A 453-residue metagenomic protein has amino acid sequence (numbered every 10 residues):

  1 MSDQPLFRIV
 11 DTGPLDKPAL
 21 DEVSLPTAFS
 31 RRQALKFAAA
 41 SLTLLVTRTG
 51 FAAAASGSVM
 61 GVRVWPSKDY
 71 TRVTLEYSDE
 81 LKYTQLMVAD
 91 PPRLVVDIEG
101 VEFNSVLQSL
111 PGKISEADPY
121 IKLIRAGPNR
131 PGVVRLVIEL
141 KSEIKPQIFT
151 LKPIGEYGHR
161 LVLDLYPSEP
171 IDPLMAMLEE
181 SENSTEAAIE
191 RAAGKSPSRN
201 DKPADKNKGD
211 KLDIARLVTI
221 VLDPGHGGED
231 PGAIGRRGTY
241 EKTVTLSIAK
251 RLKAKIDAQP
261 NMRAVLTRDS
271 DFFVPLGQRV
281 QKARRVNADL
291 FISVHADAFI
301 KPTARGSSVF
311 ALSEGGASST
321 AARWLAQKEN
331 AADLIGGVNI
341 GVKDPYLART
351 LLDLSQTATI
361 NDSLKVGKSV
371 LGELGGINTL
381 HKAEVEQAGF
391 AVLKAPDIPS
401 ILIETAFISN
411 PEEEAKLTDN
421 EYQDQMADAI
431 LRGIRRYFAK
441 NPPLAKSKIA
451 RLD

Functional and structural regions predicted by a protein language model:
S2-T219: Signal-peptide-cleaved, periplasmic/extracellular N-terminal interaction regions immediately downstream of the signal
Y77-D79, I98-G100, L140-S142, L165-P167 (+5 more regions): Flexible glycine-/small-residue-rich
T84-Q85, S105-V106, E229-A233, P411: Short, solvent-exposed loop/turn elements at domain surfaces
K145, R263, S308, K382-E384: Residues at or immediately flanking beta-strands
I189-P345, Q356-K368, D424, P443 (+1 more regions): Catalytic-core regions of hydrolytic enzymes
L290, I300, L351-D453: Active-site-adjacent mobile loop/cap segments within catalytic or ligand-binding domains
